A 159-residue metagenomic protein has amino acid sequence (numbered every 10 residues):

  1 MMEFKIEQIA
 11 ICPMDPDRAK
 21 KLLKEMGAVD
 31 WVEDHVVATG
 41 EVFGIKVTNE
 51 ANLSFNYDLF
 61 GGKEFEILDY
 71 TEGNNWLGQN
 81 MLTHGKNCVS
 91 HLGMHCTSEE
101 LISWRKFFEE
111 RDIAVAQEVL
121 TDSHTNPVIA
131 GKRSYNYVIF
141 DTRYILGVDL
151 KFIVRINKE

Functional and structural regions predicted by a protein language model:
M1-N49: Long, hydrophobic N-terminal alpha-helical segment
M2, I11, S54-D69, R105-E159: Vicinal oxygen chelate
I6-M14, S54-K63, Q79-E100, D141: Vicinal oxygen chelate
P16-H35, L82-N87, T97-D122: Extended intrinsically disordered, low-complexity coil regions enriched in Ser, Thr, Gly, Ala and often Pro
L23-M26, D69-W76: Short, composition-biased local secondary-structure segments
D30-W31, N75-W76, I145-L150: Short loop/beta submotifs within extracellular cysteine-rich repeat domains
V32-E50, G73-L82, T121-N136: A cross-kingdom feature marking solvent-exposed beta-strand/loop segments within repeated, beta-rich binding/scaffold
V36, L68-E72, T97: Histidine- and/or cysteine-centered catalytic micro-motif in compact active-site loops
